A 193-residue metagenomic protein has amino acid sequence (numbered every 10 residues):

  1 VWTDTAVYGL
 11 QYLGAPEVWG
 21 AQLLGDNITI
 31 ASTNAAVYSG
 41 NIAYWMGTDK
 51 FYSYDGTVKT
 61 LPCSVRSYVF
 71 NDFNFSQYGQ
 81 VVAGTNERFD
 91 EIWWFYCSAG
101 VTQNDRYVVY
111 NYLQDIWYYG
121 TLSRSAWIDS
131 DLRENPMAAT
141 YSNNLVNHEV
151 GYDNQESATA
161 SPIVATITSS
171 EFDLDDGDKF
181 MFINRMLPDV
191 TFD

Functional and structural regions predicted by a protein language model:
V1-G25: Surface-exposed extracellular loop regions of Gram-negative outer-membrane beta-barrel proteins
A21-D193: Beta-sheet repeat architectures centered on beta-propellers
